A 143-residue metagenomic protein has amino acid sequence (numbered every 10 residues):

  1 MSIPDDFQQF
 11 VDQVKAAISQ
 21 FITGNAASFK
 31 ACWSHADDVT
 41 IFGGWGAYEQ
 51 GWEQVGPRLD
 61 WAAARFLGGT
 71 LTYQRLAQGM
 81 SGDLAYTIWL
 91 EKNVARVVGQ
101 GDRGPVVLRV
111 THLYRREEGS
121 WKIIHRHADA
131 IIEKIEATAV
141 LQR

Functional and structural regions predicted by a protein language model:
M1-S28, V39-R143: A beta-strand edge to alpha-helix "cap/lid" segment located at domain peripheries
H35-D37: Short, conserved active-site loops that position catalytic residues or coordinate cofactors/metal ions across diverse
